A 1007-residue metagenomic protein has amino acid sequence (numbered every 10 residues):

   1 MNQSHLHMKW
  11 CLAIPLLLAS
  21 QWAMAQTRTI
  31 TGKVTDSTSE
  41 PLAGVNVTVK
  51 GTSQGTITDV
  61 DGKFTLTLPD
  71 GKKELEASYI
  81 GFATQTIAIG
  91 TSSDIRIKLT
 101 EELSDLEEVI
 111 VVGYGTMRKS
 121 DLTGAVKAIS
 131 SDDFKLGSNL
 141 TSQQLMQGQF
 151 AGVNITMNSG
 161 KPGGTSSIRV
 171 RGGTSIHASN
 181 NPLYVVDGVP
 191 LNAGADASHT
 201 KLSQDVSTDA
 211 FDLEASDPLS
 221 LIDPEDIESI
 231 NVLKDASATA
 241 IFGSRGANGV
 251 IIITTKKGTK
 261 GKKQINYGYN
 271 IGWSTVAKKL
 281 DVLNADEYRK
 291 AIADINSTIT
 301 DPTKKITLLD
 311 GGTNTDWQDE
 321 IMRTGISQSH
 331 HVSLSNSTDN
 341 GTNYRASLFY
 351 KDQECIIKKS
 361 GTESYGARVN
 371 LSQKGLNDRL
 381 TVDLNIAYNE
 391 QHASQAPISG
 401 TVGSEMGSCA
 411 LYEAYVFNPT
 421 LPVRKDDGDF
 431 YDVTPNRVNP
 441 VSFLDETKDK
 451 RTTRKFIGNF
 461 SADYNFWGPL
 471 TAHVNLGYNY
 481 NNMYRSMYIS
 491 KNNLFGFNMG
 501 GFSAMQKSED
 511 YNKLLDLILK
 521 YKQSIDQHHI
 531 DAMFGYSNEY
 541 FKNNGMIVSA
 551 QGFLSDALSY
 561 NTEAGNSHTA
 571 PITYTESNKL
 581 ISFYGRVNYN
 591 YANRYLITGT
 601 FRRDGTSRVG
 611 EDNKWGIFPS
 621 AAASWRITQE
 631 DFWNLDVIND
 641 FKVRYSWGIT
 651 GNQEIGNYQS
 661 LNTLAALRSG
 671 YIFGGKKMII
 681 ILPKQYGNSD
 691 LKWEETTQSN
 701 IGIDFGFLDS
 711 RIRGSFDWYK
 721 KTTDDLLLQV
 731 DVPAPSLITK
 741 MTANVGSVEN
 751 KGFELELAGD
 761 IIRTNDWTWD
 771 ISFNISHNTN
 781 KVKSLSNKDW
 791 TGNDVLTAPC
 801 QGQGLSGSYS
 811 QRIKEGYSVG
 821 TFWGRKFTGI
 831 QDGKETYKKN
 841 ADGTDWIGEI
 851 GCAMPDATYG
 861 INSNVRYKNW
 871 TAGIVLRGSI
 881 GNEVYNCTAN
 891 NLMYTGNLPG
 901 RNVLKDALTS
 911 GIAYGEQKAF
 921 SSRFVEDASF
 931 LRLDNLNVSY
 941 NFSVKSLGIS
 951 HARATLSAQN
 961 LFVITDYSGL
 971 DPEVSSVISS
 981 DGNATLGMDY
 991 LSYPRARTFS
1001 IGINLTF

Functional and structural regions predicted by a protein language model:
M1-C11, A19-V369, K374-G375, L380-D383 (+8 more regions): Short, small/polar-rich motifs associated with maturation and membrane association, primarily at protein termini
D105, N180-N181, V186, N192 (+13 more regions): Surface-exposed loop/interface segments of Gram-negative outer-membrane beta-barrel transport/assembly proteins
T255, Y267, N284, V332-N336 (+14 more regions): Residues on the lipid-exposed face of transmembrane beta-strands in outer-membrane beta-barrel proteins
L348-D352, I597-T606, W647: Transmembrane beta-strand segments that form the barrel wall of outer-membrane beta-barrel proteins
S360-K374, K614-S624, A952-V963: Short secondary-structure subsegments characteristic of cysteine-rich extracellular domains
A853-V884: Glycine-rich, aromatic-lined ligand/substrate-binding cores of catalytic and carbohydrate-binding domains
L936-I964: C-terminal structured "cap/appendage" subdomains that terminate the fold
